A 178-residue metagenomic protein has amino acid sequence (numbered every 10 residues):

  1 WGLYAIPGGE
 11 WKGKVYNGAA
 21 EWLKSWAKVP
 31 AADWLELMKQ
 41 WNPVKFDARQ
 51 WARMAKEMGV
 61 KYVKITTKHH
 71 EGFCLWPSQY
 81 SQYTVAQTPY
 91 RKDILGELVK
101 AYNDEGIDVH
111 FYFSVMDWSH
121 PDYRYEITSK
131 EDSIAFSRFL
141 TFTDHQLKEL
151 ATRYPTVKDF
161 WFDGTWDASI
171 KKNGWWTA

Functional and structural regions predicted by a protein language model:
W1-A178: Mature catalytic domains of secreted/periplasmic carbohydrate-active enzymes
